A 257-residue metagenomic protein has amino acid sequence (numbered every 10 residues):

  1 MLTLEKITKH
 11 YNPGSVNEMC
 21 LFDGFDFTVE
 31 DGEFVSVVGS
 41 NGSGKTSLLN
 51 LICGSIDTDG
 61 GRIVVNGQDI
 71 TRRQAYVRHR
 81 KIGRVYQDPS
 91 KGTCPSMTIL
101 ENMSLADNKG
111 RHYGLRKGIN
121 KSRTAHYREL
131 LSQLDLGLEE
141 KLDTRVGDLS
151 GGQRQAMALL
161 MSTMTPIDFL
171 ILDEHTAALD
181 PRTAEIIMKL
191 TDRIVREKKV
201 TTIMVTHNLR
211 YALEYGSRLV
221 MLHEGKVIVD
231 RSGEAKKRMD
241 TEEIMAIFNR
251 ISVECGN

Functional and structural regions predicted by a protein language model:
M1, H10-G24, Q74: A short, flexible loop at the N-terminus of ABC-type nucleotide-binding domains that lies
V38-S40: The feature captures the beta-strand-to-loop junction immediately N-terminal to the Walker
C53: Helix-to-loop junction immediately C-terminal to a conserved catalytic motif
G61-D69, R231: Conserved ABC transporter NBD signature motif
D69-G83, K91, Y113-R116, N120 (+1 more regions): ABC ATPase NBD coupling module
E174-H175: Walker B catalytic motif
T206-H207: H-loop/switch region of ABC-family ATPase nucleotide-binding domains
K226-R250: Conserved beta-strand-loop-alpha-helix hinge in the C-terminal portion of ABC ATPase nucleotide-binding domains
